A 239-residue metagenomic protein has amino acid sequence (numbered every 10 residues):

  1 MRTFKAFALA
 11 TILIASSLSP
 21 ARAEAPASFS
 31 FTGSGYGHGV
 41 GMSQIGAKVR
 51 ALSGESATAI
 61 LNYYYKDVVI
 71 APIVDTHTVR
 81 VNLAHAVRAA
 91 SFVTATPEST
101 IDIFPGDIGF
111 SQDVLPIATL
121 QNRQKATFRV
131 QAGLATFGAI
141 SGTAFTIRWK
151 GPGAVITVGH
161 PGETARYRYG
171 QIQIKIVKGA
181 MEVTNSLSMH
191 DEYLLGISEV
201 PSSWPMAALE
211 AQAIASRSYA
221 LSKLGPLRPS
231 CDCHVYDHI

Functional and structural regions predicted by a protein language model:
M1-I239: Conserved, single-site charged/polar hotspot
